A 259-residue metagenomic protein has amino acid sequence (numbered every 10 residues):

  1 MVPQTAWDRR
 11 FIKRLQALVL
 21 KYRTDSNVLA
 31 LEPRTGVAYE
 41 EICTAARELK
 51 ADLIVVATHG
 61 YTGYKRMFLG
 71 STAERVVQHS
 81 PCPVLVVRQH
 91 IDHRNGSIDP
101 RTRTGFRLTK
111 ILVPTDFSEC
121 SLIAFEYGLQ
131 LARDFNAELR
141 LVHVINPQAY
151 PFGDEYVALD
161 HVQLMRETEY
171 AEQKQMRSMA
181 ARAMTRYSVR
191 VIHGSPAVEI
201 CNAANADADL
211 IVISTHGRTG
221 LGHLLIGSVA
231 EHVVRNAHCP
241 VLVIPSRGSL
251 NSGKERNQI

Functional and structural regions predicted by a protein language model:
M1-K13, L159-K174: A short acidic, glycine-rich active-site loop that binds or catalyzes chemistry on phosphate/adenosine moieties
M1-T5, S26-E32, T104-L159, M184-S188 (+3 more regions): Small/aliphatic-rich secondary-structure junction motif
V2-A6, K13, V19-I54, H93-G96 (+3 more regions): Structural beta-alpha unit
L20, E74, L129, R177 (+2 more regions): Active-site phosphate/pyrophosphate- and oxyanion-stabilizing loops and adjacent acidic/basic residues in soluble
T44-G96, A203-G253, I259: Gly/Ser-rich helix-loop-strand patches that form or flank binding pockets for ribonucleotide-derived cofactors
R94-G105: A short, basic/flexible loop-to-alpha-helix module at the beginning of a structural domain
